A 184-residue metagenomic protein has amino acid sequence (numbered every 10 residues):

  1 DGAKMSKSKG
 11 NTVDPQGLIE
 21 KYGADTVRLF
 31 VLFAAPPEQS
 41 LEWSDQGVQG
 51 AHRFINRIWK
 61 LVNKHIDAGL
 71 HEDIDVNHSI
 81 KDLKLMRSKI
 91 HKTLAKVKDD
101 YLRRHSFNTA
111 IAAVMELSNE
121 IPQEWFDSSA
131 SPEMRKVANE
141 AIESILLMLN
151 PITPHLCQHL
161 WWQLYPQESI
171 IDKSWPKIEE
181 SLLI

Functional and structural regions predicted by a protein language model:
K7-S8, L182: Short Gly/Pro-enriched turn/cap motifs at secondary-structure boundaries
S8-Q16: C-terminal, charged and often intrinsically disordered regions of DNA end-processing helicases and nucleases
G17-I184: Helix-rich, typically C-terminal accessory recognition domains appended to large enzymatic cores
